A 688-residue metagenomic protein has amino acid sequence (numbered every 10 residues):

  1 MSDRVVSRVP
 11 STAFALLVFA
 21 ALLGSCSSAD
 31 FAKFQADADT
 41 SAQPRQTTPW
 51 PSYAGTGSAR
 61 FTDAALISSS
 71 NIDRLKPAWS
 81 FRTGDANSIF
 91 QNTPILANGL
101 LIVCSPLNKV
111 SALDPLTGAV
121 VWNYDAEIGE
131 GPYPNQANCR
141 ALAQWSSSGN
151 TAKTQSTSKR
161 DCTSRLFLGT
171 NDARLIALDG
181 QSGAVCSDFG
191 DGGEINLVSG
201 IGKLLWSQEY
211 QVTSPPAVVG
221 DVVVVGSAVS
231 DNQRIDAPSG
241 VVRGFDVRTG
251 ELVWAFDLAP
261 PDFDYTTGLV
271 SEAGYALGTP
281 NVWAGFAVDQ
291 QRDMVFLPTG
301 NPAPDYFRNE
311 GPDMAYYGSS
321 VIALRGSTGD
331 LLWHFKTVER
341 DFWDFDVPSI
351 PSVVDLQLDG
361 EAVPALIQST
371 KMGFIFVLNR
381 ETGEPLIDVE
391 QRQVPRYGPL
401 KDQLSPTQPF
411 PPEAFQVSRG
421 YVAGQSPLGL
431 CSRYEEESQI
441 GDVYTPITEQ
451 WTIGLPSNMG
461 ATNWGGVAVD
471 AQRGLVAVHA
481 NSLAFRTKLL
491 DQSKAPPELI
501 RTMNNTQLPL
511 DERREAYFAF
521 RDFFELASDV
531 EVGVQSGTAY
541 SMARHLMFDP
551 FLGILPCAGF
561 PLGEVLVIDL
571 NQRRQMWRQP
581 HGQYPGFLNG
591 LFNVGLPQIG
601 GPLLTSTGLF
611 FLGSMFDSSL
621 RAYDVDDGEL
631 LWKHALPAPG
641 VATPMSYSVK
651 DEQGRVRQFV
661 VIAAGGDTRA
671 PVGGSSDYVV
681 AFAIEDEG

Functional and structural regions predicted by a protein language model:
S2-F14: Bacterial N-terminal signal peptides that target proteins for export
G24-S25: C-terminal motif of bacterial Sec signal peptides marking the signal peptidase cleavage site
A29-L66, S405-Q416, Y421-L428, R521: N-terminal pre-domain segments of enzymes
P44, G57-D63, D85-I89, S111 (+2 more regions): Short, solvent-exposed loop/turn elements at domain surfaces
T47-A54, S88-L107, P134-R174, Q208-R234 (+12 more regions): Repeat-blade elements of multi-bladed beta-propeller folds
S70-G84, V110-P132, S146-A152, K159 (+9 more regions): Extracytoplasmic/lumenal domain signature
Q425-M459: Outer-membrane beta-barrel transmembrane strand signature
I453-A484, L489-D491: Segments forming glycine/polar-rich beta-alpha architectures that bind adenosine-containing cofactors
